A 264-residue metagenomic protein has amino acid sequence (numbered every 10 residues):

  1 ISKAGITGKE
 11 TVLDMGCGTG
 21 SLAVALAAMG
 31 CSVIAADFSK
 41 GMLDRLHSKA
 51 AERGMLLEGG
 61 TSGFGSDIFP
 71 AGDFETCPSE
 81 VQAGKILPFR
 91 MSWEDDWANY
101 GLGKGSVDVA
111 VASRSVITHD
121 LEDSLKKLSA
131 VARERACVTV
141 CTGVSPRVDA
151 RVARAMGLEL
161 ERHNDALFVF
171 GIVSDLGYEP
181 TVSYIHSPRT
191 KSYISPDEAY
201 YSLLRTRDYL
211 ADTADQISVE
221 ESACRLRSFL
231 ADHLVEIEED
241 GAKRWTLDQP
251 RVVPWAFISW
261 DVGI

Functional and structural regions predicted by a protein language model:
I1-G8: Conserved alpha-helix/loop element of class I SAM-dependent methyltransferases that forms part of the SAM/SAH-binding
K9-G18: Conserved class I S-adenosyl-L-methionine
T19-D96: Class I SAM-dependent methyltransferase SAM/SAH-binding core
V107-E122: A short SAM/SAH-binding and catalytic strip from SAM-dependent methyltransferases
R133-G143: Conserved beta-strand signature within the Rossmann-like core of class I S-adenosyl-L-methionine
C141-L160: Short, glycine-/aromatic-enriched active-site segment of Class I SAM-dependent methyltransferases
R162-G177: Short alpha-helix
Y184-I264: Conserved Class I S-adenosyl-L-methionine
